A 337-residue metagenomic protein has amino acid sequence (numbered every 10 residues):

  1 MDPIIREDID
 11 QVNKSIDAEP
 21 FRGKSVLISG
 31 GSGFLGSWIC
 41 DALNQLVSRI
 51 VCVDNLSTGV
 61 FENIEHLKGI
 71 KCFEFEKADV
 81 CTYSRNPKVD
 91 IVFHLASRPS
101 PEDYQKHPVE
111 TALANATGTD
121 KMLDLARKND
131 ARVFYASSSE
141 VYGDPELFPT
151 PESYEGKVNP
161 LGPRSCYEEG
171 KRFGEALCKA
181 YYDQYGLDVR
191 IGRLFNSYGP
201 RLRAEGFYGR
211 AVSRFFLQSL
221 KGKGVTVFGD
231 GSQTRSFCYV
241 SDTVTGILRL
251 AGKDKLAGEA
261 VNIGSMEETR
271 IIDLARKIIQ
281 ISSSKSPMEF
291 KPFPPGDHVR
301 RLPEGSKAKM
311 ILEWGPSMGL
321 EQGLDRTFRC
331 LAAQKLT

Functional and structural regions predicted by a protein language model:
M1-S197, S241, R326, C330 (+1 more regions): N-terminal Rossmann-like NAD(P)+-binding domain of SDR-like oxidoreductases, especially those catalyzing
I39, I247-A251, A275-I278, L324-L331: Hydrophobic "lid"/C-terminal helical patch of Rossmann-like NAD(P)-dependent dehydrogenase/epimerase domains
G59, V240, D273, P292-G315: Conserved C-terminal active-site "lid" loop/helix of NAD(P)H-dependent oxidoreductases that clamps the redox cofactor
K71, E152-V158, S213-V227, I281-K291 (+1 more regions): A short C-terminal helix-loop "cap" of Rossmann-like NAD(P)-dependent dehydrogenase/epimerase domains
C166, A204, Y208, V240 (+3 more regions): Amphipathic alpha-helical segment in the mid-to-C-terminal domain of diverse UDP/GDP-sugar glycosyltransferases
R172, R190, S197-S213, K221-K223 (+6 more regions): Glycine/proline-rich active-site loop of Rossmann-fold NAD(P)-dependent oxidoreductases
F173, L177, Y181, A211 (+3 more regions): Hydrophobic alpha-helix immediately C-terminal to the catalytic Tyr-X-X-X-Lys motif of short-chain
T243, I247, I263, L274 (+2 more regions): Non-catalytic, hydrophobic alpha-helical segments
